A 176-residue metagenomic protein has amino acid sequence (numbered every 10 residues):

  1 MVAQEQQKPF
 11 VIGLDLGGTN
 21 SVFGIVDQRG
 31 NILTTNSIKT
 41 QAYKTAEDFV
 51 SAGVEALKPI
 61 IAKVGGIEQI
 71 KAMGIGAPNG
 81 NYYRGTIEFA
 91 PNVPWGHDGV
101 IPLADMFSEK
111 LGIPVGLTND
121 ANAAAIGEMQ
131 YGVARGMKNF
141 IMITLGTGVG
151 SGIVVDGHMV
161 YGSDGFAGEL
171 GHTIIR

Functional and structural regions predicted by a protein language model:
V2, K8, V26, T34-S37 (+4 more regions): Glycine/GP-enriched mid-protein hinge/lid loop-to-helix segment characteristic of carbohydrate kinases
D15: Conserved catalytic-loop position in the HRD/HxD motif
T19, N31: Conserved Rossmann-like nucleotide-cofactor binding loop
I32-Q69, G99: N-terminal phosphate-binding loop and adjacent alpha-helix
A46-V54, Q69-M73, N79-N139: Glycine-rich phosphate-binding loop and adjoining helix at the ATP-binding site of ATP-dependent phosphoryl-transfer
P78-N81, G146-G148: Short glycine-rich anion-binding loops that position phosphate/pyrophosphate groups of nucleotides and phosphorylated
